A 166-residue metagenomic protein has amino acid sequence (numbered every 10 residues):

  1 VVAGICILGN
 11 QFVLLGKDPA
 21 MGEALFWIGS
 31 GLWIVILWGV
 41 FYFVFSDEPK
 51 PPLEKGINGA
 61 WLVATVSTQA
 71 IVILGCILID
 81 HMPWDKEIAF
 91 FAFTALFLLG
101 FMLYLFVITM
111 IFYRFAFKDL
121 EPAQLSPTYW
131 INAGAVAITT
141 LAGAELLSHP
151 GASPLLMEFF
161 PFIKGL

Functional and structural regions predicted by a protein language model:
V1, F45-T68, L96, Y113-A137: Cytoplasm-facing juxtamembrane segments at the starts of transmembrane helices in multi-pass membrane proteins
I5, L25-W38, T68, A95-T109 (+2 more regions): Lipid-exposed faces of alpha-helical membrane segments in multi-pass integral membrane proteins
I7-L14, Q69-H81, V136-G151: Hydrophobic alpha-helical transmembrane segments in multi-pass integral membrane proteins
N10-V66, G75-F97: Membrane-interface helix-loop-helix junctions at boundaries between adjacent transmembrane segments
S46, W84, F117, G151-A152: Alpha-helix boundary/interfacial micro-motifs
T68-L125: Loop-centered beta-sheet repeat module
A123-L166: A beta-strand-loop signature enriched in Asp, Gly, Thr, and Trp that corresponds to the sialidase/neuraminidase Asp-box
